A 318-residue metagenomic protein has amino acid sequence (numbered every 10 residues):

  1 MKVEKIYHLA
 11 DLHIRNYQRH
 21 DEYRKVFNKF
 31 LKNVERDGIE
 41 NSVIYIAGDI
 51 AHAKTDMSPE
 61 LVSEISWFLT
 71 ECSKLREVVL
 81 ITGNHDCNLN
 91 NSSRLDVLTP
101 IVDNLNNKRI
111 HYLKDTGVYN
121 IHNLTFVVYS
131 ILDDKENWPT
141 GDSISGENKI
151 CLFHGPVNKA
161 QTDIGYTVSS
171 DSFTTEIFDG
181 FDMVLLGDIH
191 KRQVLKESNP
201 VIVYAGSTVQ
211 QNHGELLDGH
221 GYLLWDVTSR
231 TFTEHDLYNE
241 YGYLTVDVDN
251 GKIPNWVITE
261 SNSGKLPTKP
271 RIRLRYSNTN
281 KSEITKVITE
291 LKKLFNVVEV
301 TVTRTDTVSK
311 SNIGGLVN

Functional and structural regions predicted by a protein language model:
M1-F68, T140-E147: N-terminal active-site segment of His-dependent metallophosphoesterases
M1-Y7, V118-V128, S145-I150, S198-I202 (+2 more regions): Beta-strand-turn-beta hairpins that frame and shape the catalytic cleft of phosphate-ester-processing enzymes
K2, D37-I39, V227-N318: Accessory, non-catalytic peripheral segments of nucleic-acid enzymes
H8-A10, V43-D49, E77-N84, H111-T116 (+4 more regions): Active-site neighborhood of phospho(di)ester-bond hydrolases with catalytic His/Asp-centered motifs
A10-N16, N41-E60, E77-N90, K149 (+1 more regions): Active-site neighborhood of divalent metal-dependent phosphoester/pyrophosphate hydrolases
Y17-D21, I50-F68, C87-N104, D163 (+2 more regions): Metal-dependent catalytic neighborhoods of phosphoester/phosphodiester hydrolases
I65, D86-E176, A205-S207: Conserved catalytic scaffold of divalent metal-dependent phosphoesterases
D163-F232: Conserved beta-sheet core of the metallophosphoesterase superfamily
